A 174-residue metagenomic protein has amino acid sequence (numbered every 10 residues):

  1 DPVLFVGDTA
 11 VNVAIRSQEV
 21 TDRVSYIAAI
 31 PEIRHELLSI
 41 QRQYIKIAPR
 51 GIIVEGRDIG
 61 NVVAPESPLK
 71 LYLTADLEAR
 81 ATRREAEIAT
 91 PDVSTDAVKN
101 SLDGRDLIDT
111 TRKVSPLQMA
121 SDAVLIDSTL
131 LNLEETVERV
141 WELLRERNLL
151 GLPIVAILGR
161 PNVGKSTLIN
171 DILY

Functional and structural regions predicted by a protein language model:
D1-E19: N-terminal phosphate/diphosphate-binding loop that engages ATP/GTP or pyrophosphate donors across diverse enzyme folds
G7, Q41-P49, R57-E66, D92-R139: Small-molecule kinase domains that catalyze NTP-dependent phosphoryl transfer to phosphate-bearing small molecules
D8, L37, I53, L102 (+4 more regions): Residue-level signature of catalytic and energy-coupling elements of molecular machines, predominantly ATP/GTP-dependent
N12, E19-V24, A28, E32-T90: ATP-dependent NMP and nucleoside kinases share a basic, alpha-helical "lid"
R23-Y26, E36, L69, S101 (+3 more regions): Residue-level recognition of specific faces of alpha-helices
E87, R105, D109, R147: Change "in soluble alpha/beta enzymes" to "in soluble alpha/beta proteins
R139-R147: C-terminal alpha-helix
E146-Y174: Conserved G1/Walker A P-loop phosphate-binding module
